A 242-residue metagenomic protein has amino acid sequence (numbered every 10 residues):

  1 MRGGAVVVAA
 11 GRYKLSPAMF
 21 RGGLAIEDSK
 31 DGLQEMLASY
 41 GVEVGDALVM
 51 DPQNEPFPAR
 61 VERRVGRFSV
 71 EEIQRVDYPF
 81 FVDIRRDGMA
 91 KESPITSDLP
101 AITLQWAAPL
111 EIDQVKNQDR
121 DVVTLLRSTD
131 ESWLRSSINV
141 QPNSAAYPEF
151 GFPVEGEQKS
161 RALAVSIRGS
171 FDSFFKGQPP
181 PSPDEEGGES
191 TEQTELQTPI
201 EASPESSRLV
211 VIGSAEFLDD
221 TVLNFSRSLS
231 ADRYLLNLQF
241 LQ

Functional and structural regions predicted by a protein language model:
M1-Q242: Acidic, S/T/G-rich, low-cysteine, solvent-exposed domains in lumenal/extracellular/periplasmic regions of secretory
